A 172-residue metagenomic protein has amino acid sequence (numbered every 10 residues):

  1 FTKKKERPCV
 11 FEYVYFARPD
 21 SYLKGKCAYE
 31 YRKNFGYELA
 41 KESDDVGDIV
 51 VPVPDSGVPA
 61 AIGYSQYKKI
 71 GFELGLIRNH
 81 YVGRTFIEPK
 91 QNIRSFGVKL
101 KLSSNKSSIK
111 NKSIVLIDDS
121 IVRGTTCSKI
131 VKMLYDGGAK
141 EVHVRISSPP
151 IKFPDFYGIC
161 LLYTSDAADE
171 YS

Functional and structural regions predicted by a protein language model:
F1-V46, G83-R94: Active-site-facing substrate-recognition patch
G47-P54: Short glycine-rich phosphate-binding loop at a beta-alpha junction
G57-A61, N79-T85, V122-T125, P149-P154: Flexible loop/turn segments at secondary-structure boundaries
Y64, S120, V142: Hydrophobic, well-ordered secondary-structure elements that form the walls of internal hydrophobic environments
K69-V115, K152-I159: Short, glycine/charge-rich flexible loops or terminal/linker lids adjacent to PRPP-binding catalytic cores
S113-C127: Phosphate/diphosphate-binding loops
K132-L162: A short, conserved beta-to-alpha structural element at the edge of catalytic cores that scaffolds binding
Y163-S172: Single conserved hydrophobic/aromatic residue that forms the stacking wall/gate of nucleotide- or nucleobase-binding
